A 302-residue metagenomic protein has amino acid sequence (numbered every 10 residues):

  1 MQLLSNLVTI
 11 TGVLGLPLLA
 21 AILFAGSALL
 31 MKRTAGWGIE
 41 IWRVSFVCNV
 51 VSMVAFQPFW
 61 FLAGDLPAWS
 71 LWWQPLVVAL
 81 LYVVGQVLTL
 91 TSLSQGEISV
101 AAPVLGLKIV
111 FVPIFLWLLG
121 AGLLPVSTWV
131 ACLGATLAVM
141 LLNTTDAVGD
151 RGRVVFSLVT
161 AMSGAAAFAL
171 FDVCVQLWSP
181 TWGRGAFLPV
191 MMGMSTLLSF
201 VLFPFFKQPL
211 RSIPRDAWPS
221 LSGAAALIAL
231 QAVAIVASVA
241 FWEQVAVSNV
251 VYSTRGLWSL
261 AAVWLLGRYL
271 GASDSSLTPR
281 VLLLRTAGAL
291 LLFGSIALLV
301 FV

Functional and structural regions predicted by a protein language model:
M1-W42, D150-A186, G193, L221-F241 (+1 more regions): Glycine-/small-residue-enriched transmembrane alpha-helix faces in small-molecule transporters and effluxers
Q2-L7, S52-S70, I114, L118 (+5 more regions): Membrane-interface helix-cap regions at the ends of transmembrane helices in multi-pass membrane proteins
G12-A20, V47, V54-L88, L105 (+3 more regions): Loop-to-transmembrane-helix transition segments
L19-V84, G134-L137, F187-P209, T254-G267 (+1 more regions): Transmembrane alpha-helices of multi-pass small-molecule transport proteins
L30-R33, W37, T91, Q95 (+8 more regions): Membrane-interface helix caps of multi-pass small-molecule transporters
W37-R43, L88-V104, P180-F187, A234-G256: Structural motif at transmembrane-helix junctions in multi-pass transporters
V51, F56, L107, P113-W117 (+3 more regions): Hydrophobic transmembrane alpha-helices of multi-pass small-molecule transport proteins
G85-S127, T144: Membrane-interface helix-loop-helix junctions at boundaries between adjacent transmembrane segments
